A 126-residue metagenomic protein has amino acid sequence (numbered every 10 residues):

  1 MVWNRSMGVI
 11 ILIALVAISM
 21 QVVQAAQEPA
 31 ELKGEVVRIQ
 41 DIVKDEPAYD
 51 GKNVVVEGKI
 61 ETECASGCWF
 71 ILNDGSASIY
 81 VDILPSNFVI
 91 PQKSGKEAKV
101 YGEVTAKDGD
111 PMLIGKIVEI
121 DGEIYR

Functional and structural regions predicted by a protein language model:
V2-I10: Bacterial N-terminal signal peptides that target proteins for export
I10-S19: Bacterial N-terminal signal peptides
M20-R126: OB-fold and OB-like single-stranded nucleic-acid-recognition modules and their adjacent interaction interfaces
